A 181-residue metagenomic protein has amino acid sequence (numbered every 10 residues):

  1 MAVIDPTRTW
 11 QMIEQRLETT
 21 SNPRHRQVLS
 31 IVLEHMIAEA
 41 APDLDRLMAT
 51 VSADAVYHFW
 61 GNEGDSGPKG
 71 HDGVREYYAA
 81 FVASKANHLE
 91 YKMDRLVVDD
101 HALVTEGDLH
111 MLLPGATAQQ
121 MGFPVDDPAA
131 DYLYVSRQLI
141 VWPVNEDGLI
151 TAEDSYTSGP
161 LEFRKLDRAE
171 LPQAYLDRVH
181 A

Functional and structural regions predicted by a protein language model:
M1-A49, A53: Short, low-complexity N-terminal intrinsically disordered segments enriched in polar/charged residues
M1-P23, V82-H88, K92-A181: A beta-strand edge to alpha-helix "cap/lid" segment located at domain peripheries
T20, V32, F59, E63 (+1 more regions): Residue-level detector of alpha-helix boundaries and kinks
R26-Q27, L44-A116: A solvent-exposed, acidic/Ser-Thr-rich amphipathic alpha-helical stretch
I31, H35, Y77, Q138-I140: Alpha-helical packing segments of well-folded alpha/beta enzyme cores
